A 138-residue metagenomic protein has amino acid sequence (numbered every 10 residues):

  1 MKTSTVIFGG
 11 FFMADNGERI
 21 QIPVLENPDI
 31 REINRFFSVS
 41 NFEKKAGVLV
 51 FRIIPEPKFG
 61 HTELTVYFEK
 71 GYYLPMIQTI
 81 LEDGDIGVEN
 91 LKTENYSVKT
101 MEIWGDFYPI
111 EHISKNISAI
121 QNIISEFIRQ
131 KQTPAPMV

Functional and structural regions predicted by a protein language model:
M1-K45, M76-V138: Acidic, proline/glycine-rich low-complexity IDRs
S38-G84: Amphipathic, interaction-prone secondary-structure segments
